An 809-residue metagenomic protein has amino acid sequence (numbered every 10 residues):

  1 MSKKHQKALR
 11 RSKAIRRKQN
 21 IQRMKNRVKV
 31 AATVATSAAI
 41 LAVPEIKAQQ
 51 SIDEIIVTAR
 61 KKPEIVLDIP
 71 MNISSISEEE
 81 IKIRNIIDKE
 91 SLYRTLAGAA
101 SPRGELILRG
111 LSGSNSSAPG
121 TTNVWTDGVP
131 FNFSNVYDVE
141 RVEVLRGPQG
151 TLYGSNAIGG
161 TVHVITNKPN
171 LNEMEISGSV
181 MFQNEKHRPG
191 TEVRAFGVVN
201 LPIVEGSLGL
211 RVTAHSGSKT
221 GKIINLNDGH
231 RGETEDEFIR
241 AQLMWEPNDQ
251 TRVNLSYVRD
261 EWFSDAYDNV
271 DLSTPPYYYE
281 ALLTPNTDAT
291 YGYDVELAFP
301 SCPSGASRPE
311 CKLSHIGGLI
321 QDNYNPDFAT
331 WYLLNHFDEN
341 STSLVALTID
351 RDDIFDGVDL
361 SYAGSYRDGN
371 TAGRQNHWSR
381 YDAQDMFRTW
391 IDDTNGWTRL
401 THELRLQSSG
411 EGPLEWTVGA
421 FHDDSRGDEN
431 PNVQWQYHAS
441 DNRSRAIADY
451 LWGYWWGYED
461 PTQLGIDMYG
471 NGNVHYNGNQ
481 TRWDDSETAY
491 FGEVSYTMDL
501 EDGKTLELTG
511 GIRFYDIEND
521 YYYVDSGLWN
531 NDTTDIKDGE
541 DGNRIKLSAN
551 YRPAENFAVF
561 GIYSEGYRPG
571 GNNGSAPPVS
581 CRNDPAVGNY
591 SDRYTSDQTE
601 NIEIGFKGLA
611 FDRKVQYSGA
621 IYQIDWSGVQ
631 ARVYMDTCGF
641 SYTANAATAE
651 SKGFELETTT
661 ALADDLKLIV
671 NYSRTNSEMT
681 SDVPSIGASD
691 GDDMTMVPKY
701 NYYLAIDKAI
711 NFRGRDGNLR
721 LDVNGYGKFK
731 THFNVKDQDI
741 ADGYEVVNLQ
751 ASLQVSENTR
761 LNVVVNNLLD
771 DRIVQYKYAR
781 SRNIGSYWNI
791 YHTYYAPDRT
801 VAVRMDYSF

Functional and structural regions predicted by a protein language model:
S37, L41, S51-L171, I604: Acidic, small-polar-rich N-terminal luminal/periplasmic segments of exported/outer-membrane proteins
I55, S440, L668, N724-H732 (+1 more regions): C-terminal beta-signal and adjacent terminal beta-strands/loops of Gram-negative outer-membrane beta-barrel proteins
T121, Y137-E140, T151-N225, H230-I239 (+6 more regions): Outer-membrane beta-barrel translocator/receptor signature
V180, F196-G197, A346-D352, G357-S365 (+7 more regions): Membrane-embedded beta-barrel scaffold of Gram-negative outer-membrane proteins
F182-R194, L201, G217-R252, E261-Y267 (+7 more regions): Outer-membrane beta-barrel proteins
T234-W416, D424-S425, Q616-S618: Outer-membrane beta-barrel domain signature, strongest for Gram-negative TonB-dependent receptors and also present
M244-N248, L406-S409, E415, G419-D423 (+3 more regions): Structural signature of Gram-negative outer-membrane beta-barrels, strongest in the C-terminal barrel of TonB-dependent
E415-T417, L500, L508, K614-D625 (+1 more regions): Gram-negative outer-membrane beta-barrel transporters
